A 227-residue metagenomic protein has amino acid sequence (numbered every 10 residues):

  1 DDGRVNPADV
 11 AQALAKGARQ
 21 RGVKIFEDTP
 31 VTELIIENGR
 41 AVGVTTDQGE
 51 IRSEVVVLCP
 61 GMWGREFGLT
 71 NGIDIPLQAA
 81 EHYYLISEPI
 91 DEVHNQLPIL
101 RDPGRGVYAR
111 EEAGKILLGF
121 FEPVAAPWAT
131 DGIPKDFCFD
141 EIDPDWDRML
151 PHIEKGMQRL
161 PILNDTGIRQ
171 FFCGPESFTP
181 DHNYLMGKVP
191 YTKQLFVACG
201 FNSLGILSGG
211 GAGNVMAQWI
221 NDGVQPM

Functional and structural regions predicted by a protein language model:
D1-V55, C59, W63: Helical element adjacent to the flavin cofactor pocket in flavoenzyme catalytic cores
I25-E27, T46, L58, A109 (+3 more regions): General beta-strand structural signal in soluble alpha/beta enzymes
I35, T45, R52, P76 (+3 more regions): Well-ordered beta-strand positions
A41-V42, I116, L195-F196: Hydrophobic residues embedded in beta-strands of well-ordered beta-sheets
E50-Q96: Central helical "cap/lid" subdomain
L69-N71, L85-P127, P144-D147, Q158: Mid-domain catalytic core of redox enzymes that form a hydrophobic substrate pocket/lid adjacent to a catalytic redox
I75-A79, L97-R101, V107, G167 (+1 more regions): Short Gly/Pro-enriched turn/cap motifs at secondary-structure boundaries
G104, A113, K135, D143-M227: C-terminal catalytic lobe of FAD-dependent flavoproteins
